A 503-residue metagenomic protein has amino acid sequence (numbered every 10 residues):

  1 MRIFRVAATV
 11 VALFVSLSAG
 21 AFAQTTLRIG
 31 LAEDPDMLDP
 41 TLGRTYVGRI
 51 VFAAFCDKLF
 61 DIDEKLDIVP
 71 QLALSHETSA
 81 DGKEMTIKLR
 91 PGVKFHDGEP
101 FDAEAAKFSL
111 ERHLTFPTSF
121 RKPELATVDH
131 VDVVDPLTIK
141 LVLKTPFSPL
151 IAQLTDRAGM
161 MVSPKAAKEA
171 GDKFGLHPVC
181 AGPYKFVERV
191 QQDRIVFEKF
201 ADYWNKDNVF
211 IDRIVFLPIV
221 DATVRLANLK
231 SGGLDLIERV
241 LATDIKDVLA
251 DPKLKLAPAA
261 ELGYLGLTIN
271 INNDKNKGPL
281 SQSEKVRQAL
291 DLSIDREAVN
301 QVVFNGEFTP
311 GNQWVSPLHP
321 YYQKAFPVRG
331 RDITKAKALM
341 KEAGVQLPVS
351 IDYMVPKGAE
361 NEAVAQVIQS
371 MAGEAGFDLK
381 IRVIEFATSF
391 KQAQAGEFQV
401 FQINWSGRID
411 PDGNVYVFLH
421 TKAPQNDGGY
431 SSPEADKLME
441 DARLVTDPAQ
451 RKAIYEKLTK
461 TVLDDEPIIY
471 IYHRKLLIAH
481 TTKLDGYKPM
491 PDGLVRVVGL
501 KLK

Functional and structural regions predicted by a protein language model:
T25, S148, V190, K199 (+4 more regions): Detector for C-terminal structural segments
R28, D102-S109, P136-V142, G182-P183 (+5 more regions): Alpha-helical secondary-structure segments
G30-A80, E111, L176-C180: N-terminal lobe/hinge region of extracytoplasmic solute-binding protein
E33-R49, L72-A73, E99, R121 (+5 more regions): A structural "hinge/loop" feature
L74-S119, V134, K140, R225-N228 (+1 more regions): Aromatic- and charge-enriched surface segment that lines or borders ligand/interaction sites
K88, P123-A166: Surface-exposed binding/hinge segments that line and control ligand-binding clefts or catalytic entry sites
T155-V209, R213-V215, I333-T334, A338: Gly/Pro-rich hinge or "lid" segments in bacterial periplasmic/extracellular proteins
D202-D247, E284, Q369-S370, D378-K380: Ligand-site clamp/hinge motif
